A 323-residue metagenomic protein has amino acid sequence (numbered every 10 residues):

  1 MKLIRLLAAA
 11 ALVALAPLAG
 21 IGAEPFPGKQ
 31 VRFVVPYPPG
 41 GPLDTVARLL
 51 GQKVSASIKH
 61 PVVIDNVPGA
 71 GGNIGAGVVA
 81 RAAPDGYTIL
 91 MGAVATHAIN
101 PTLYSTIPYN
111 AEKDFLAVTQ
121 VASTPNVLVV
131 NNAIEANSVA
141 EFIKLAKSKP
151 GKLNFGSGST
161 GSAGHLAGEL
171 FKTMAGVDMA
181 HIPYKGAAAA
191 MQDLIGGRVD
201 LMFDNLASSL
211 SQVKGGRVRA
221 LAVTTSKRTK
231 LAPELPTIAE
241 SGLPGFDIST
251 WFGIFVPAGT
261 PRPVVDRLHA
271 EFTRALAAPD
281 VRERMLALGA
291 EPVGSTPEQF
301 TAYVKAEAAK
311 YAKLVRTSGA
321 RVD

Functional and structural regions predicted by a protein language model:
M1-G28, A140, V322-D323: Short, low-complexity disordered leader/linker segments with a strong preference for bacterial N-terminal type II
G22-K113, K152, G176-L201, G294-S295 (+1 more regions): N-terminal (or domain-start) structured segment
G28-Q30, M174, K214, T237-E240 (+1 more regions): An extracytoplasmic/periplasmic, membrane-proximal ligand-sensing/linker region
R81-G86, V94, T102-A189, I238 (+1 more regions): Hinge/capping helix and adjacent helix->loop/strand transition within the periplasmic-binding protein
H97-T106, K172-M174, L201-L235: A ligand-binding cleft/hinge motif common to bilobed small-molecule-binding domains
